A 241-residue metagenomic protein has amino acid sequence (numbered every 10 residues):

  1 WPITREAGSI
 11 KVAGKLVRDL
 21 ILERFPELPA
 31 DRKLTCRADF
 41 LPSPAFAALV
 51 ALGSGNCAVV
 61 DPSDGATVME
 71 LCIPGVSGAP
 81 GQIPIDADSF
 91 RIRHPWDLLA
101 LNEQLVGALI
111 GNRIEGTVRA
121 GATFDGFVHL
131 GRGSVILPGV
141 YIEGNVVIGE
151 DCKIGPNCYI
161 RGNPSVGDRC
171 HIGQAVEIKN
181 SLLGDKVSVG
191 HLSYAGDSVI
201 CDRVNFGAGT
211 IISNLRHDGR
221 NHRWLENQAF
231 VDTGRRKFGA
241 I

Functional and structural regions predicted by a protein language model:
W1-T117, G239: Terminal amphipathic alpha-helical/low-complexity segments used for targeting or macromolecular assembly
T117-I241: Structural signal for interior beta-strand "rungs" in well-ordered beta-sheet cores of soluble enzyme domains
